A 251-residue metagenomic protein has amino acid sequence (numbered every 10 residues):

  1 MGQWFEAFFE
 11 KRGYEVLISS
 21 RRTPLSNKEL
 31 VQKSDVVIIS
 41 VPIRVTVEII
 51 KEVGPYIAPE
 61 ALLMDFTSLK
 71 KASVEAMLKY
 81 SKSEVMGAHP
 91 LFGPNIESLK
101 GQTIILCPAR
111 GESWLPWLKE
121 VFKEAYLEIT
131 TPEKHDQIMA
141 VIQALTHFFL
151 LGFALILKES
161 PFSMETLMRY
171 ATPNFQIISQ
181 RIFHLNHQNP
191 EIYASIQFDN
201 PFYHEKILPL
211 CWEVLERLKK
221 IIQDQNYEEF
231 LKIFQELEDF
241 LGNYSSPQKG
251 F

Functional and structural regions predicted by a protein language model:
M1-E29: NAD(P)+-binding Rossmann beta1-loop-alpha1 motif at the extreme N-terminus of oxidoreductases
K11-E15, A58-E60, K82-E84: Conserved S-adenosyl-L-methionine
V16, L63-M64, V85, I104: Hydrophobic/aromatic residues located in beta-strands of well-ordered beta-sheets within soluble catalytic
K28-M77: Rossmann-fold NAD(P) dinucleotide-binding segment
D35-I38, Y80-K82, T103-L106, L145-F148: Short, hinge-like loop/turn segments at secondary-structure boundaries
R44-P55, E112-V121, A154-M164: Short, basic, helix/turn surface patches
K70-S73, M77-A140: Rossmann-fold dinucleotide-binding core
E128-F251: An accessory alpha-helical subdomain
